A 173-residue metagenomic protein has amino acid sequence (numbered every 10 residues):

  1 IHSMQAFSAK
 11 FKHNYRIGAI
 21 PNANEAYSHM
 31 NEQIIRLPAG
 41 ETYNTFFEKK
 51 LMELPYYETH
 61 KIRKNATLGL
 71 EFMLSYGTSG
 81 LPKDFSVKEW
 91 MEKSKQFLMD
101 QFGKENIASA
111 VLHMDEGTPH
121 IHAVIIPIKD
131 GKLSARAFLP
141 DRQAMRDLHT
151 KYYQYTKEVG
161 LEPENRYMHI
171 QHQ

Functional and structural regions predicted by a protein language model:
I1-Q173: N-terminal nicking endonuclease/strand-transfer module with a His-rich metal-binding environment and a catalytic Tyr
